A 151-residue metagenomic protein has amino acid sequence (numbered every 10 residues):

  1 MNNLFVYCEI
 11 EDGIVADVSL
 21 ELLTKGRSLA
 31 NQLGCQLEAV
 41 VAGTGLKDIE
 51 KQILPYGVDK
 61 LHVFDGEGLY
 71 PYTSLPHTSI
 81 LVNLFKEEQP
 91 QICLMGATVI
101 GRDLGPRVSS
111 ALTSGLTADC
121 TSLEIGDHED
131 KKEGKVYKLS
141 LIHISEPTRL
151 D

Functional and structural regions predicted by a protein language model:
V6-S19: Short, glycine-rich nucleotide/cofactor-binding loops
S19-N31: Histidine-anchored nucleotide/phosphate-binding helix
Q36-T44: Short internal beta-strands
E50-S74: A glycine-rich helix N-cap at a beta->alpha junction
T78-Q89: Short, well-structured alpha-helical segments in soluble
E88-S122: A generic, well-ordered mixed alpha/beta core segment in the N-terminal half of proteins
A111-S140: Short, acidic/small-residue loops that bind anionic groups at enzyme active sites
I142-D151: Single conserved hydrophobic/aromatic residue that forms the stacking wall/gate of nucleotide- or nucleobase-binding
